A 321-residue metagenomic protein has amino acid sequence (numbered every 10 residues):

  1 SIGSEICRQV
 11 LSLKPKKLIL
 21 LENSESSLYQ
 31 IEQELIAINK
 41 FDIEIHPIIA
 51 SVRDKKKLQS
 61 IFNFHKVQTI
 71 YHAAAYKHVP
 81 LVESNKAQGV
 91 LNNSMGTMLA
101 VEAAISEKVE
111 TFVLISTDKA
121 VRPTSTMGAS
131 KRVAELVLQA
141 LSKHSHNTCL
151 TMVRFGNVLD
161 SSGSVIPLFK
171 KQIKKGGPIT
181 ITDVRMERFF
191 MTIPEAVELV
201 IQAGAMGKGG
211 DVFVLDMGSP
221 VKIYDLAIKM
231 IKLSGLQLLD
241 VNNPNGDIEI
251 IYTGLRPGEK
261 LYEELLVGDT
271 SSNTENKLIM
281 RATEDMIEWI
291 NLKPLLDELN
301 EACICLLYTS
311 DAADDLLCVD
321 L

Functional and structural regions predicted by a protein language model:
I2: Hydrophobic/small residue at the entry helix of a nucleotide-binding pocket
P15-K16, F62, K66-Y71, V109: Proline-aspartate-enriched helix->loop->beta-strand connector
I36, E102-I105, T126-G128, R132-F213 (+1 more regions): NAD(P)-dependent short-chain dehydrogenase/reductase
K40-R53: Rossmann-fold cofactor-recognition segment
A50-K66: Conserved Rossmann-fold cofactor-binding substructure of NAD(P)-dependent oxidoreductases
H72, Y76-E135, A140: Conserved Rossmann-fold NAD(P)-dependent oxidoreductase catalytic core, especially the SDR/UDP-sugar
M206-E275: Mid/C-terminal beta-alpha module of Rossmann-like enzyme folds, strongest in SDR-family dehydrogenases/epimerases
G258, Y308-D315: Conserved small/polar residues in nucleotide/adenosyl-binding loops
